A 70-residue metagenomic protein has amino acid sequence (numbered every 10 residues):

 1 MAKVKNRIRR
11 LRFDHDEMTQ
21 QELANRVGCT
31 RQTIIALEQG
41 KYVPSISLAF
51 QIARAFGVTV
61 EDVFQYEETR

Functional and structural regions predicted by a protein language model:
R7-R26: Short basic helix-loop element that most often maps to the first helix and adjoining turn of HTH DNA-binding modules
R12, E38, E67: DNA major-groove recognition helix of helix-turn-helix
Q21, Q32, E61: Residues within helix-turn-helix
G28-V43: Recognition helix of helix-turn-helix/homeodomain-like DNA-binding domains that insert into the DNA major groove
S47-D62: DNA major-groove recognition helix of helix-turn-helix/homeodomain DNA-binding modules
R54, Q65-R70: Short, charged recognition helix plus adjacent turn of helix-turn-helix-like nucleic-acid-binding domains
